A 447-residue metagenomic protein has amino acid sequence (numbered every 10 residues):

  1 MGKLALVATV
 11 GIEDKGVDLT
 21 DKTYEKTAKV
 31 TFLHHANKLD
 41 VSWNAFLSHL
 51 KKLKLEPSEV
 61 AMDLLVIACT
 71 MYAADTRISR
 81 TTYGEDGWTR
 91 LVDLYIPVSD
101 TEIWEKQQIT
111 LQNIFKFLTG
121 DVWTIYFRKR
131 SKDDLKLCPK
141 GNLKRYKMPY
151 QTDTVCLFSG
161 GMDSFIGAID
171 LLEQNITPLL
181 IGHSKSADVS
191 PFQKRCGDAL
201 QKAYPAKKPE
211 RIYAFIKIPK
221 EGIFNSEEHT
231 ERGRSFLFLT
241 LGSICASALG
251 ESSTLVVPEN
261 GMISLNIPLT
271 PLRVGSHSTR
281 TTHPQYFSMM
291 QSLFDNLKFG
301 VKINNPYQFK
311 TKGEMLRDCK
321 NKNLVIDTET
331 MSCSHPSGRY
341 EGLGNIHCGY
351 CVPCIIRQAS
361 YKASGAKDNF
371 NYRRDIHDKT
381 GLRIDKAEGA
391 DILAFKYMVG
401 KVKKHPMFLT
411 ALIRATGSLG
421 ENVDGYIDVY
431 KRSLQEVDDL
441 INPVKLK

Functional and structural regions predicted by a protein language model:
M1-T154, A168-F192, C196-I218, K447: RNA-binding accessory domains that recognize and position tRNA/RNA substrates
G2-V30, S48-L53, H229-T230, E251 (+6 more regions): ATP/NTP-dependent adenylation/nucleotidyl-transfer catalytic domains that generate, transfer, or process NMP-activated
A45-I78, F117-L118, R234-A248, P353-I356 (+3 more regions): Short, hydrophobic/amphipathic alpha-helical patches that form generic packing surfaces within helical domains
K52-E56, H183-V325: ATP-dependent adenylate-handling ligase core
D75-G84, A246-L255, Y361-A366: Short helix-capping/linker segments at secondary-structure and domain boundaries
K132-D133, T311, G338: Short acidic loop-to-helix transition motifs that present clustered carboxylates
S159, I169-N175, L241-G250: Alpha-helix C-terminal capping segments
D163: Hydrophobic/small residue at the entry helix of a nucleotide-binding pocket
